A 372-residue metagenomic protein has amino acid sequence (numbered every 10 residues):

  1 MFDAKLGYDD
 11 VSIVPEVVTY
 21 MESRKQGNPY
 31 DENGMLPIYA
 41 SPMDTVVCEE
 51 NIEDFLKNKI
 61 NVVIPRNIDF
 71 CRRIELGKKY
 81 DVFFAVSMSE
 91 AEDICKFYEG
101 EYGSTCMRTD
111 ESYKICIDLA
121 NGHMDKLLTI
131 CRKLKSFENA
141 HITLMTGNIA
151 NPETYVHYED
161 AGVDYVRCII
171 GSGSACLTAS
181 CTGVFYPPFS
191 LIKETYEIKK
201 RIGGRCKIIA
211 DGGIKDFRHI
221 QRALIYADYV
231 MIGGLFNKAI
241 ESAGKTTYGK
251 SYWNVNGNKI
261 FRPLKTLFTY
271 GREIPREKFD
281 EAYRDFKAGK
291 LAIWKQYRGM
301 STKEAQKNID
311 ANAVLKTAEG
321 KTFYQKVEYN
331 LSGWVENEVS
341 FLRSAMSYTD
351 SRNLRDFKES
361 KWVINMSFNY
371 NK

Functional and structural regions predicted by a protein language model:
M1-K207, G234-A239: Active-site entrance/lid segments in N-terminal catalytic domains of soluble metabolic enzymes
M1-V17, M21, T182-A210, I214-K372: Alpha/beta catalytic cores of nucleotide-metabolism and tRNA/nucleoside-modifying enzymes
